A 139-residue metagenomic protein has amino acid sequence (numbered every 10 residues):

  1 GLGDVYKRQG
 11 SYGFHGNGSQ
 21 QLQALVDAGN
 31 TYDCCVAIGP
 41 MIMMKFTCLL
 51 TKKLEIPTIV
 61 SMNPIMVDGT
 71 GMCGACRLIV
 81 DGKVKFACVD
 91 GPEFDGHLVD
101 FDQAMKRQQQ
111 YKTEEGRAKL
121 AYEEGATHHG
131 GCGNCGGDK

Functional and structural regions predicted by a protein language model:
L2-Y6: Short, small-residue-biased leader/transition segments that mark boundaries at the very start of proteins
K7-L22: Anionic-ligand binding region
L25-Y32: Glycine-rich phosphate-binding loop signature in dinucleotide/nucleotide-binding domains
M41-I42, N63-E93, H128-D138: Local cysteine-cluster metal-coordination motifs and their immediate loop/turn environment, predominantly Fe-S cluster
T47: Aromatic/hydrophobic pocket-lining residues that form π-stacking "cages" and hydrophobic walls in ligand
I79-T113: Non-heme iron-sulfur electron-transfer modules
Y111-K139: Short flanking/linker segments adjacent to small metal-binding domains or redox-active Cys/His motifs
